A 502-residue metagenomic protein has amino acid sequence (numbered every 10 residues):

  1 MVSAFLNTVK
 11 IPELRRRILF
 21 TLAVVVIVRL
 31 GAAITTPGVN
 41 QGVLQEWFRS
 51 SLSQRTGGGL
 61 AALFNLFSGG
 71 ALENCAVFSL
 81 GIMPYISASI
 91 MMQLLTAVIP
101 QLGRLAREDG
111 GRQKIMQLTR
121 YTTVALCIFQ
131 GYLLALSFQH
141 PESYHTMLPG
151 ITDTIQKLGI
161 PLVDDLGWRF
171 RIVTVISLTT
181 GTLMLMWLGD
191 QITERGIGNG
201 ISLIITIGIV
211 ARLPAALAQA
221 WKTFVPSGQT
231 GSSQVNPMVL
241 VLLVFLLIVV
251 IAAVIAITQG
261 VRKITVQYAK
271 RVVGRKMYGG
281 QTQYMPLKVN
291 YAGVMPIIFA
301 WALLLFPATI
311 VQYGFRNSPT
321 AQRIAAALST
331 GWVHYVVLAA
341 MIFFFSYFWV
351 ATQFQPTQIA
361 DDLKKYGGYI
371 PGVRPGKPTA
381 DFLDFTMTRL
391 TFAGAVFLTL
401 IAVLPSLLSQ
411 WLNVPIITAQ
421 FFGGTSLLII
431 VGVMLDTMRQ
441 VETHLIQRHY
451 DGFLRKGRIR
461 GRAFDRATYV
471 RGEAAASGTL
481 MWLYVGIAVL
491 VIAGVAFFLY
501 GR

Functional and structural regions predicted by a protein language model:
M1-A106, G110-R502: N-terminal cationic and glycine-rich segments that engage phosphates or anionic surfaces
